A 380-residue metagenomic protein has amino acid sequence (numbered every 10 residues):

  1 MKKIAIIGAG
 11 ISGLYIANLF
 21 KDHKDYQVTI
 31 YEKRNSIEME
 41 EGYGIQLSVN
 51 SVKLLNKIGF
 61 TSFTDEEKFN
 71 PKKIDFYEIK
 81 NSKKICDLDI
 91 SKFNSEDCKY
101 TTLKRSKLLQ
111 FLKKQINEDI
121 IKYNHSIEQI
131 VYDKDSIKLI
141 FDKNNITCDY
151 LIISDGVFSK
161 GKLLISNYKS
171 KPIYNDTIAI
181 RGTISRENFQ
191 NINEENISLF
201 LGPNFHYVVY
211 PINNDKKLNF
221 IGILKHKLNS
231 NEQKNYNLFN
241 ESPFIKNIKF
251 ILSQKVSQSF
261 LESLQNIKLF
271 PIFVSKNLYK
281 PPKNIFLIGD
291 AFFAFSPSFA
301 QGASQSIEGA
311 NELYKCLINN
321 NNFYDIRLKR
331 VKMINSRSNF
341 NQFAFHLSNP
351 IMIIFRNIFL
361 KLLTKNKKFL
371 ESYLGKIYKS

Functional and structural regions predicted by a protein language model:
K3, Y26-Q27, K217-F220: Residues at the starts of beta-strands that form the adenosine-phosphate
I4, K21, S48-S185, K227-F244: Conserved N-terminal helical subregion
A5-H23, I152-I153, I180, E241-F244 (+1 more regions): Conserved mid-domain beta->alpha element of the FAD-binding
S12, S36, F158: Conserved Rossmann-like nucleotide-cofactor binding loop
K21-E41: Glycine-rich FAD pyrophosphate-binding loop
S36-L54: Conserved N-terminal glycine-rich FAD pyrophosphate-binding loop of Rossmann-like flavoproteins
C86-Y100, K104-L109, N188-N266: Conserved FAD/dinucleotide-binding core of flavoprotein oxidoreductases
N357-S380: C-terminal auxiliary extensions adjacent to catalytic cores
